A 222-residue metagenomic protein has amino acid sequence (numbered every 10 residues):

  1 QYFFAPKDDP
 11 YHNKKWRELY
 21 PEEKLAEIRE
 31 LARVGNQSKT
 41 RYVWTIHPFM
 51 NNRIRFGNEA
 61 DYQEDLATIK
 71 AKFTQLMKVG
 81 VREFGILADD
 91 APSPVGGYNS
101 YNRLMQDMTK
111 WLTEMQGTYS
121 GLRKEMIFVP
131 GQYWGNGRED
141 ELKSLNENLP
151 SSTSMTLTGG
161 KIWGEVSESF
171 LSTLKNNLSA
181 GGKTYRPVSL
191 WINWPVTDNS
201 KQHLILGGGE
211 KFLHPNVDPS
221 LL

Functional and structural regions predicted by a protein language model:
Q1-K124: Substrate-binding cleft of carbohydrate-active enzyme catalytic domains
E18-L19, A91-L222: Catalytic-core regions of glycoside hydrolase
